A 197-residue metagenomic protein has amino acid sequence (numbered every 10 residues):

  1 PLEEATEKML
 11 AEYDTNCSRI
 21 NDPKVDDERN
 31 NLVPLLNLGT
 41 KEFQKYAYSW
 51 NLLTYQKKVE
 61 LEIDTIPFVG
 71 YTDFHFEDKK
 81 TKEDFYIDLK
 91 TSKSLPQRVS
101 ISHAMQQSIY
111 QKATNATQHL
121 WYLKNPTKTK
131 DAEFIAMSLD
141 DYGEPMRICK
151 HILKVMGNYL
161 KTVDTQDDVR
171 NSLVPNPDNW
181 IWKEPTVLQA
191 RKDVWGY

Functional and structural regions predicted by a protein language model:
P1-Y71, E77-K80, K192: Metal-dependent nuclease catalytic cores that hydrolyze phosphodiester bonds in DNA/RNA, characterized by
R29-L32, L36, H103, Q107 (+1 more regions): A structural signal for well-ordered alpha-helical scaffolds and beta->alpha junctions
E60, S92-S94, N125-K128: Short, solvent-exposed loop/turn segments at secondary-structure junctions
P67-V69, K82-D84, T129-A136: Short, mixed charged/polar active-site loops that provide acid/base catalysis or chelate metal/phosphate cofactors
G70-P96, Y110: Conserved catalytic cores of phosphodiester-cleaving nucleases, focusing on short active-site segments
L95-H103: Active-site-adjacent loop/helix micro-motif of nuclease/hydrolase catalytic cores
V99, N115-Y197: Metal-dependent nuclease catalytic regions and adjoining charged, substrate-binding loops involved in nucleic-acid end
H103-T114, Q118: An active-site-proximal "capping" alpha-helix that borders the catalytic cofactor pocket
